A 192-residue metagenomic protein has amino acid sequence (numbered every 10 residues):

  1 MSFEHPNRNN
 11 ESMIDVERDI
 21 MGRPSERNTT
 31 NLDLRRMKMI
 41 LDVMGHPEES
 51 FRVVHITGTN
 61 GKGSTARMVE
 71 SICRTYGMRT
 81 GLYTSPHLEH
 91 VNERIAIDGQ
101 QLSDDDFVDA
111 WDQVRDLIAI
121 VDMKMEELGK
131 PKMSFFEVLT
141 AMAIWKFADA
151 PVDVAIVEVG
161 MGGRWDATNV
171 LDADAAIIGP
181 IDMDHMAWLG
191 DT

Functional and structural regions predicted by a protein language model:
M1-N28: Charged, amphipathic alpha-helical linker segments immediately N-terminal to NTP-binding catalytic cores
R8, T30, L34, K38-D42 (+3 more regions): ATP-dependent carboxylate-amine ligase catalytic core
I20, T59, T80, I156 (+1 more regions): Residue-level signal for inorganic ion chemistry
R52-I56, S64-T84: A conserved segment at the C-terminal end of the G1
I56-G58, I97: Short glycine-centered, acidic/aromatic-flanked micro-motifs in structured strand/loop junctions that mark active-site
N60-K62, L88: Short active-site-proximal "capping" loops at secondary-structure junctions
N169-P180: Inter-motif core of Ras-like GTPase G domains
M183: Active-site loop-to-helix "anion-binding N-cap" substructures in soluble metabolic enzymes
